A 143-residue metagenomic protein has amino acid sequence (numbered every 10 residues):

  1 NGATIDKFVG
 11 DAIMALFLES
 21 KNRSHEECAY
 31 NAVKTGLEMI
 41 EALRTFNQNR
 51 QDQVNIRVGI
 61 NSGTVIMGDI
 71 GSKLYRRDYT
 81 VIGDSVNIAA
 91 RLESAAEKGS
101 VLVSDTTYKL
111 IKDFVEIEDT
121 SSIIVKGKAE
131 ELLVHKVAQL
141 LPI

Functional and structural regions predicted by a protein language model:
N1-N31, R44-D84, L132-H135: Catalytic core of nucleotidyl cyclases, primarily class III adenylyl/guanylyl cyclases
G10, E38, T106: An acidic- and aromatic-residue-enriched active-site/binding cleft used to recognize and process polar
C28-V33, K73-Y75, A90, D105-K109: N-terminal start-of-chain detector that recognizes signal peptides and the immediate post-cleavage beginning
N31-T35, M39, D84-I88: Hydrophobic alpha-helical membrane-association signature
L37-R44, I66, E93: Structural signal for well-ordered, non-membrane alpha-helices
T45-N49, S94, D113: Secondary-structure boundary motif
V65-M67, A89, A95-I143: Cytosolic regulatory/linker segments at or just downstream of nucleotide-handling modules in signal-transduction
